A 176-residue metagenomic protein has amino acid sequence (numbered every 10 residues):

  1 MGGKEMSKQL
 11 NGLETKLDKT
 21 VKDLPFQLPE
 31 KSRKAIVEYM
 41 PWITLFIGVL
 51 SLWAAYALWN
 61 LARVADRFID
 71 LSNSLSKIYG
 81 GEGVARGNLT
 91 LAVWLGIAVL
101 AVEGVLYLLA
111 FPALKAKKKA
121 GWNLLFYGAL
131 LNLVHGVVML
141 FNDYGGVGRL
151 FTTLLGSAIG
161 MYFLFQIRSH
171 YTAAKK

Functional and structural regions predicted by a protein language model:
G2-K176: Topology signature of small-to-medium multi-pass alpha-helical membrane proteins
